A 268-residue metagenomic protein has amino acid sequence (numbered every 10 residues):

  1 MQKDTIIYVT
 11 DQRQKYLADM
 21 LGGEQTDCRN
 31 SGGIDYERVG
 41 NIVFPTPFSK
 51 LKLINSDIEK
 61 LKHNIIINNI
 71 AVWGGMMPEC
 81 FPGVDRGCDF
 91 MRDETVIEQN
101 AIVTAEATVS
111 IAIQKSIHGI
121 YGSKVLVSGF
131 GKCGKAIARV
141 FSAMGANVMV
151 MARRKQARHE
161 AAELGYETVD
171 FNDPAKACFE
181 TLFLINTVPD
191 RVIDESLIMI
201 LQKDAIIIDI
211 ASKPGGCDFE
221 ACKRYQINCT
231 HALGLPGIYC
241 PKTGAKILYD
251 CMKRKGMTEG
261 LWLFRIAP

Functional and structural regions predicted by a protein language model:
T5-L21, Y121-S142: Glycine-rich adenosine-cofactor-binding loop
A18, I137-A138, R158, I198 (+1 more regions): Generic hydrophobic/aromatic pocket-lining and core-packing "Φ" positions
G23-D27, R38-V39, N69-A71, P82-T95 (+2 more regions): Active-site regions of enzymes building and remodeling cell-envelope glycoconjugates
G23-G33, M144-L164: NAD(P)-binding Rossmann-fold cofactor-contacting core
G40-N41, A71, K124, F183 (+1 more regions): Structural motif
I42-Y121, C251, T258: Glycine/serine-rich phosphate-binding loop and adjoining beta1-alpha1 elements at the start of nucleotide-handling
P47-N68, E163-G237: Rossmann-like adenosine-cofactor binding region
I66, M76-R92, I210-M257: Rossmann-fold NAD(P)-binding glycine/threonine-rich loop
